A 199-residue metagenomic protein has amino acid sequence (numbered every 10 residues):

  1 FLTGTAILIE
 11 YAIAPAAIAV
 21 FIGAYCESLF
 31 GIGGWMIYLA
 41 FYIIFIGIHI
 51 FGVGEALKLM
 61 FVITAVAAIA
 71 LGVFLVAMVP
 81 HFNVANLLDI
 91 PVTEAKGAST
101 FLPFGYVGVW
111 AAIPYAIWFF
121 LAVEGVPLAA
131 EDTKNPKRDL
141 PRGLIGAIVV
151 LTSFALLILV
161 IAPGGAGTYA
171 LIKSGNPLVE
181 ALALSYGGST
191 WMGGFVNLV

Functional and structural regions predicted by a protein language model:
F1-T5, P136-A147: Membrane-interface alpha-helices at helix entry/exit sites of multi-pass transporters
F1-Y42, I46-I50, E55, L75 (+1 more regions): Hydrophobic transmembrane alpha-helices that form the core helical bundles of multi-pass secondary transporters
I13-V20, A67-V73, I113, I117-E124 (+1 more regions): Residue-level signal for the membrane-embedded core of alpha-helical transmembrane segments, especially mid-helix
F21-L29, F82-T100, T168-N176: Membrane-interface helix termini and inter-helical loops of multi-pass transporters
S28, G143-V199: TM-loop-TM module centered on a large, flexible mid-protein loop between adjacent transmembrane helices in multi-pass
G31-I37, T100-G108, L184-V196: Membrane-interfacial loop-to-helix junctions in multi-pass transporters
G34-V92, F120, G143-T152: Membrane-interface loop-to-helix entry segments
V109-D139, G143, P163-G165: Helix-loop junctions at the membrane interface of multi-pass solute transporters
